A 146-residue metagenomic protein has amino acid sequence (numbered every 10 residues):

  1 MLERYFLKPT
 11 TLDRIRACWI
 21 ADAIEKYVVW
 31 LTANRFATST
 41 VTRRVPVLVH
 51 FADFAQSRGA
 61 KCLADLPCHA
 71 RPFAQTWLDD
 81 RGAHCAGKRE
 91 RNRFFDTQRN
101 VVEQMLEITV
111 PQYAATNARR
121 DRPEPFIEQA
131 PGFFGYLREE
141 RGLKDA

Functional and structural regions predicted by a protein language model:
M1-T10, V110-E140: Flexible interdomain linker/hinge and immediately adjacent N-terminus of the catalytic tyrosine-recombinase domain
L2-K8, R16, A21-V29, N34-Q112 (+1 more regions): Non-catalytic DNA-binding core/recognition domains of DNA-processing enzymes
